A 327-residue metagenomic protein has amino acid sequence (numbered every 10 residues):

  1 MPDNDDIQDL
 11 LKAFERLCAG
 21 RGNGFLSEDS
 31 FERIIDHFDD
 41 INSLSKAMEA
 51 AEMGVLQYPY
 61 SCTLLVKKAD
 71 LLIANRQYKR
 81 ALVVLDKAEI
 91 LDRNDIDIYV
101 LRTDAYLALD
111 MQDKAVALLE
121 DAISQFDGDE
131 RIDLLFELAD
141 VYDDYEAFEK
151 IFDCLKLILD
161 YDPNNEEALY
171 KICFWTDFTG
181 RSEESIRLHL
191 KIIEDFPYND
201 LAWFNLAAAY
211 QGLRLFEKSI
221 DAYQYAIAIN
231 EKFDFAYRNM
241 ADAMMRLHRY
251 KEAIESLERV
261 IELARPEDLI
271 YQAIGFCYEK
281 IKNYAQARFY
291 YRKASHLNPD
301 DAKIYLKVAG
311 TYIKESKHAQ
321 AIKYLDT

Functional and structural regions predicted by a protein language model:
D29, T63, D97, R131-D133 (+6 more regions): Start-of-helix register in tetratricopeptide repeats
G54, K87-A88, A122, L157-I158 (+5 more regions): Canonical positions in the second alpha-helix
Q57, I90-D92, Q125-D127, Y161 (+5 more regions): Structural marker of alpha-solenoid helical repeat scaffolds
